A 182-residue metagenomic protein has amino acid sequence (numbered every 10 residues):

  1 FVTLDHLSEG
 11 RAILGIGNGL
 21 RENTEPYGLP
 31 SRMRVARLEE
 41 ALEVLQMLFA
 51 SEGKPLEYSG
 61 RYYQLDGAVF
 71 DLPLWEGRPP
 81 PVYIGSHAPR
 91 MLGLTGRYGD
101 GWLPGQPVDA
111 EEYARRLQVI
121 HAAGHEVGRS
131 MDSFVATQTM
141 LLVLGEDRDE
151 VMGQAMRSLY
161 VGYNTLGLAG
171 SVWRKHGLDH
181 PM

Functional and structural regions predicted by a protein language model:
F1-E9: Active-site-proximal alpha-helical scaffold in enzymes
S8, L94-L103: Glycine-enriched alpha-helix->loop->beta-strand junction motifs that scaffold or abut catalytic
S8-N18, Y58-S59: Short, flexible active-site-proximal loops enriched in glycine and acidic residues
A12-I16, V82-G85, W102-P104, F134-M140: Hydrophobic faces of well-ordered beta-strands that scaffold small-molecule active sites in alpha/beta enzyme cores
G17-L29, R97-G99: Acidic/polar active-site rim loop that often engages polyanionic ligands
G17-R21, A68, H87-P89, P107 (+1 more regions): Active-site beta-loop-alpha junctions enriched in small/polar residues
R32-L72, E111-M182: An alpha-helical appendage that flanks or caps ligand/catalytic pockets
G85-L94, A155: Short, acidic/polar
